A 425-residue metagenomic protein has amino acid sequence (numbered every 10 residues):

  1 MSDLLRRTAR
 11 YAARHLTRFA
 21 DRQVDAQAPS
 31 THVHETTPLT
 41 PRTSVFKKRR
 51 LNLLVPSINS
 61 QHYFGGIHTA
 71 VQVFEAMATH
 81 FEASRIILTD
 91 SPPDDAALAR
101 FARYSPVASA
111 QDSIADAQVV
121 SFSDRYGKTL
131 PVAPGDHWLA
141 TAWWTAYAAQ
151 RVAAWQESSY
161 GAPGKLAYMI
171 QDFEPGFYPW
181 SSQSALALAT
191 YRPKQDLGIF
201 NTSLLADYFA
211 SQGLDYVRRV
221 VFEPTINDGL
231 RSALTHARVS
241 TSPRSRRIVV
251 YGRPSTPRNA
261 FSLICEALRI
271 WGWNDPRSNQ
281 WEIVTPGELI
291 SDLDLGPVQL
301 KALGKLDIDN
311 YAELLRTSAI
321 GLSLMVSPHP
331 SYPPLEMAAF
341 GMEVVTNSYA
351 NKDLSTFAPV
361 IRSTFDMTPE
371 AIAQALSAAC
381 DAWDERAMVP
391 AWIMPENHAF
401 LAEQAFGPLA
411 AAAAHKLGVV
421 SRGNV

Functional and structural regions predicted by a protein language model:
S30-R42, V71, P93, L98-Y191: Extended catalytic core of nucleotide-activated donor transferases of GT-like folds
G66-T69, E75-M77, R192, L197 (+3 more regions): Conserved catalytic-core segment of nucleotide-activated headgroup transferases in glycan assembly
F122-Y126, L289, L300-L314, P330: Conserved active-site histidine-acidic residue motif and adjacent donor-binding/catalytic loop of glycosyltransferases
D136, R316-H329: Acidic donor-binding loop of glycosyltransferase active sites
A148-A149, F177-Y178, Q183, K194-R219: A short, active-site helix/loop in glycosyltransferases that binds the activated sugar's phosphate group
M342-N347: Short hydrophobic beta-strand element within catalytic cores of glycosyltransferases and related nucleotide-activated
I361-E370, A378-D384: Conserved acidic donor-binding segment of nucleotide-sugar-dependent glycosyltransferases
A391-V425: C-terminal alpha-helical cap of glycosyltransferases
